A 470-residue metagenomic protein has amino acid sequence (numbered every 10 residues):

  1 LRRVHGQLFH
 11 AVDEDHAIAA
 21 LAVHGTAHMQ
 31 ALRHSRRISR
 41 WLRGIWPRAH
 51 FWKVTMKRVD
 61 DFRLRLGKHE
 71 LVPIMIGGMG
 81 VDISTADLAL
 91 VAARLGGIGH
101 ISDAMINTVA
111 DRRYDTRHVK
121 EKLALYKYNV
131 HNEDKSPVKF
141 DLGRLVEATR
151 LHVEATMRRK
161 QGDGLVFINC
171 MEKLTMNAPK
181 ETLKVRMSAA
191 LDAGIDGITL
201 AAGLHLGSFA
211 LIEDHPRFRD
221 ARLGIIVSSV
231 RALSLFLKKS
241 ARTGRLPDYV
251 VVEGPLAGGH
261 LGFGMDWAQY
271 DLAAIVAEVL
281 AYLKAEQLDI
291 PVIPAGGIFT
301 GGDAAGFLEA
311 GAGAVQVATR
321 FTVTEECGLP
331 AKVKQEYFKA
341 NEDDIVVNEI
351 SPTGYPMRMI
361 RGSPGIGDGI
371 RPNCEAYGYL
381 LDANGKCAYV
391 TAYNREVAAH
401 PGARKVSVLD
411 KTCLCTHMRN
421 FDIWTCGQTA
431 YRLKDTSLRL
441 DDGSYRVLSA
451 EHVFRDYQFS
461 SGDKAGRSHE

Functional and structural regions predicted by a protein language model:
V4, H10-V12, H16-I18, V23 (+1 more regions): Hydrophobic alpha-helical signal/anchor motif
T55-E286, R455-Y457, S461-E470: Active-site entrance/lid segments in N-terminal catalytic domains of soluble metabolic enzymes
I83, I298-F299: Residue-level detector of alpha-helix initiation sites
H100, T199, I293-P294, Q316: A structural signal for short, well-ordered beta-strand segments and their strand-loop junctions that often border
A257-L272, V276, L280-I293, F299-E470: Conserved active-site-proximal phosphate/metal-binding subdomains
